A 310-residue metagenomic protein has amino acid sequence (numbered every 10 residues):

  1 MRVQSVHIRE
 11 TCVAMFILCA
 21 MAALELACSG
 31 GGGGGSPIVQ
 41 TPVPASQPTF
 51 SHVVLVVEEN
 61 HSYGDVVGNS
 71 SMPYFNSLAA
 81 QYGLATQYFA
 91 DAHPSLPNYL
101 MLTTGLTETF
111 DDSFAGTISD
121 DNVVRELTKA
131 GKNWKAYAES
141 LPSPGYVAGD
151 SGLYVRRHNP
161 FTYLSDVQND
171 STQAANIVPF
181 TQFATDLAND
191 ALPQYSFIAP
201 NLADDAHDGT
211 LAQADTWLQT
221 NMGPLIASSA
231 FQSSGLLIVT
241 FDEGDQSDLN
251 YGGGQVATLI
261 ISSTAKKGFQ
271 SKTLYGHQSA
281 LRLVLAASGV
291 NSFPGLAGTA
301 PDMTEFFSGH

Functional and structural regions predicted by a protein language model:
R2-F16: Bacterial N-terminal signal peptides that target proteins for export
L24-A27: C-terminal motif of bacterial Sec signal peptides marking the signal peptidase cleavage site
G30-H310: N-terminal pro-sequences and low-complexity stem/linker regions of secreted or lumenal proteins
